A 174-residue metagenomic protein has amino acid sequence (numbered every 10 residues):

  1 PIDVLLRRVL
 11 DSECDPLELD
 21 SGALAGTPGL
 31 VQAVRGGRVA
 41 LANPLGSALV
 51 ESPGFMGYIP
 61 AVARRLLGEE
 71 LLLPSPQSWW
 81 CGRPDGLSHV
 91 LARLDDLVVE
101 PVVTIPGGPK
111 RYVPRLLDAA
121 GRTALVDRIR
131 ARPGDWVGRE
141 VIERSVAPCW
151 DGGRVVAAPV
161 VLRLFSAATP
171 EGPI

Functional and structural regions predicted by a protein language model:
P1-I174: Domain-scale recognition of functional cores that engage charged ligands
